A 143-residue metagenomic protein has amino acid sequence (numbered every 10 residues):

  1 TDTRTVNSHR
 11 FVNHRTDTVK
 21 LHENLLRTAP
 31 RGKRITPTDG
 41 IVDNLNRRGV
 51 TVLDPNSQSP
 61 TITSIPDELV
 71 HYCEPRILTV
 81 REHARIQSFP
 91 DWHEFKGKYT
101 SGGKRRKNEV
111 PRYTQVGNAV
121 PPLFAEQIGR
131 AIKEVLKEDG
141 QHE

Functional and structural regions predicted by a protein language model:
T1-E143: C-terminal target-recognition/interaction regions appended to catalytic cores
